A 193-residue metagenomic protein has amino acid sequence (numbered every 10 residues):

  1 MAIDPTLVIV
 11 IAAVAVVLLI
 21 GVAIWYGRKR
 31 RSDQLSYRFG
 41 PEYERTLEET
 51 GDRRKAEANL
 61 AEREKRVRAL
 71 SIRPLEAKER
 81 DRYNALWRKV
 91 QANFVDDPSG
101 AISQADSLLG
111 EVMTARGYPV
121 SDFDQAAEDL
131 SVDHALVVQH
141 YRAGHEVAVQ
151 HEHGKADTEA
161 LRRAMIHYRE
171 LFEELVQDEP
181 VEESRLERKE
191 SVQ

Functional and structural regions predicted by a protein language model:
M1-A15: Feature marks short, highly hydrophobic, charge-poor N-terminal signal-anchor/signal peptide-like helices that anchor
A2-P5, Y26, V181: Serine/threonine-biased, Pro/acidic-interspersed low-complexity stretches characteristic of secreted/cell-surface
T6-L7, L18, K65-R66: Short, flexible segments with low predicted structural confidence
V17-R31: Cytosolic-side junction of a single-pass transmembrane alpha-helix
R30-H140, G144-A156: Elongated extramembrane "stalk/tether" segments
E146-Q193: Extracytoplasmic/periplasmic C-terminal soluble domains
